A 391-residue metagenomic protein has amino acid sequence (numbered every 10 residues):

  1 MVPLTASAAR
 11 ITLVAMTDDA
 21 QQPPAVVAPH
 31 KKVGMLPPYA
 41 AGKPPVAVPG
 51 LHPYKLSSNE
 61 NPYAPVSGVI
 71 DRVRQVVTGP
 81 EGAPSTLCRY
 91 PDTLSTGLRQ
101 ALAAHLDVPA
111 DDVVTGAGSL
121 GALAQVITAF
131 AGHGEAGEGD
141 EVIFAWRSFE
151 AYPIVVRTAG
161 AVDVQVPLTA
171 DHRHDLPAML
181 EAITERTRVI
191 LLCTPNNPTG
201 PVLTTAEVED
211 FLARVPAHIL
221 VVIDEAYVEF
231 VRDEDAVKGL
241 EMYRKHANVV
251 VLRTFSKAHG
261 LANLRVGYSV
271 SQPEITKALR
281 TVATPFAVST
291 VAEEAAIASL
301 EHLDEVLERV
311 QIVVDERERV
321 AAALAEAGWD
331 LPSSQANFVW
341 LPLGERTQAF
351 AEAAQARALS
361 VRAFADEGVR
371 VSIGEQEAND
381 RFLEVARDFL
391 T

Functional and structural regions predicted by a protein language model:
P3-T5, R10-T17, E352-T391: PLP-dependent enzyme catalytic core of the Aspartate aminotransferase-like
T17-L120, Q125: N-terminal small-domain helix-loop-helix segment of the aminotransferase-like
Y54, R188, I219-L220, N248: The start of beta-strands in P-loop NTPase/AAA+ ATPase cores
S57, D163-P167, V189-N196, V221-E225 (+2 more regions): Short beta-strands and strand-loop turn motifs
S85-P216, Y227-H246: Conserved core of the PLP fold type I
A170, V314, A322-R357, I373: Conserved PLP-binding catalytic core of the aspartate aminotransferase-like
N248-A325, W329-P332: PLP-dependent aminotransferase class I/II
